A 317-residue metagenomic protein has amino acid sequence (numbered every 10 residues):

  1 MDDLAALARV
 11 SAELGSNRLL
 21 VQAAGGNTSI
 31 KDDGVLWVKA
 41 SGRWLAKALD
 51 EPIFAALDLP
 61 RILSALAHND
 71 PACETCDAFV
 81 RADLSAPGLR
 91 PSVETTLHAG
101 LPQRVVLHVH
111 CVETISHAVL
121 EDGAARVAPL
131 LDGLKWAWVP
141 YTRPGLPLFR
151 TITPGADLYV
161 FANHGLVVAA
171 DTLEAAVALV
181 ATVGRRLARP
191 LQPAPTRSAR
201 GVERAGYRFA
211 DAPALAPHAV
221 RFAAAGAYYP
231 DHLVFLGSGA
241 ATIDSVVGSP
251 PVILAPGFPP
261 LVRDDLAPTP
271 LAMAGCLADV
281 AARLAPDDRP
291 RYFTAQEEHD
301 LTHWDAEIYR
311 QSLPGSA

Functional and structural regions predicted by a protein language model:
M1-A317: Glycine-rich flexible loops
